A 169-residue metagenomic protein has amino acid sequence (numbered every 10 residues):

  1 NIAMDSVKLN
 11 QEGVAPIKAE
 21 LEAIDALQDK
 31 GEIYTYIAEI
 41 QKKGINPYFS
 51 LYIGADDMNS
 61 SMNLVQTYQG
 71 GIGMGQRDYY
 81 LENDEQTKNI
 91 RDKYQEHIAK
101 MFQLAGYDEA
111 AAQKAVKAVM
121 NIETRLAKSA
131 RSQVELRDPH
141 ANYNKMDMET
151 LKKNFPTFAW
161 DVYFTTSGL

Functional and structural regions predicted by a protein language model:
N1-L169: Long, solvent-exposed N-terminal ectodomains of secreted or membrane-tethered precursors processed in the secretory
